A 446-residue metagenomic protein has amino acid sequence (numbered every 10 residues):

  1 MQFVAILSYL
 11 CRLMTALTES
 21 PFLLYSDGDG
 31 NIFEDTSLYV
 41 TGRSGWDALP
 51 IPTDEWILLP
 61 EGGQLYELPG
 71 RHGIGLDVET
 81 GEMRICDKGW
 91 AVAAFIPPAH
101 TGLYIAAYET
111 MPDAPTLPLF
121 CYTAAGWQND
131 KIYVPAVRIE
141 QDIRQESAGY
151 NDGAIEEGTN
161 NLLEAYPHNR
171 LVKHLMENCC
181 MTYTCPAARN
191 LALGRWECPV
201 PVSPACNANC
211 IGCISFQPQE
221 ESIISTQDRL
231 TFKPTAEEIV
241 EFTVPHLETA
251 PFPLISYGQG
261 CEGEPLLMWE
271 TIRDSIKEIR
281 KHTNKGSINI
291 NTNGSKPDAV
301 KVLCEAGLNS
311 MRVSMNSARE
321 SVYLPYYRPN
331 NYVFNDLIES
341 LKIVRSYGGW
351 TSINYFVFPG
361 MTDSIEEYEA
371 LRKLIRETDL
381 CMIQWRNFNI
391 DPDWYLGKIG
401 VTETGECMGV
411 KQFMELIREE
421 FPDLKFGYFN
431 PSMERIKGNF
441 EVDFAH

Functional and structural regions predicted by a protein language model:
Q2-Y166, E369-H446: Auxiliary Fe-S-binding modules of radical SAM enzymes
E157-N161, A165, R170-C185, I214-F242: Short, flexible helix-coil linker/hinge segments at the edges of structured domains or between repeats
Y183-P218, L254-Y257: N-terminal pre-triad scaffold of radical SAM enzymes
E197, P201, Q217-D274, R280-A299 (+2 more regions): Core AdoMet radical
G260-E262, N293-S295, N316-A318, F356-G360 (+2 more regions): Active-site beta-loop-alpha junctions enriched in small/polar residues
W269-T283, N335-Y347, T404-D423: Alpha-helix-loop-beta-strand connector modules within alpha/beta enzyme cores
D298-L303, T362-I375: Catalytic cores of alpha/beta
R328-N330, S340-E367: Conserved strand-turn element in the central/C-terminal portion of the radical SAM core barrel that lines
